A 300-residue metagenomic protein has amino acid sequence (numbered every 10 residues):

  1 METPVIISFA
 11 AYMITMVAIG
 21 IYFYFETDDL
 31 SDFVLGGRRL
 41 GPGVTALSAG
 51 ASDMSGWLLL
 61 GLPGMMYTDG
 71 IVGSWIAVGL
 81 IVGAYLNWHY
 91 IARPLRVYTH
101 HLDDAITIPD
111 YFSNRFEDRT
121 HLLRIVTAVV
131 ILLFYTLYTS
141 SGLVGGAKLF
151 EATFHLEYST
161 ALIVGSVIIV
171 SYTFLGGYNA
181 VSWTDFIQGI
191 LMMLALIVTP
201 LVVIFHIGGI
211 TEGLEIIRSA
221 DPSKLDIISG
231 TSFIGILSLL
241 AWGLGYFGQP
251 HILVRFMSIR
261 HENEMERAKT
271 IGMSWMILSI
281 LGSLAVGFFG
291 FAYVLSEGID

Functional and structural regions predicted by a protein language model:
M1-L60, T173-G176, G189, A195-L201 (+1 more regions): Membrane-interface "cap" regions at the ends of multi-pass membrane proteins
M1-S8, T68-G79, F150-T160, D221-L240: Interfacial loop-to-helix junctions that mark the boundaries of transmembrane helices in multi-pass membrane
F9, A49, A77-L80, L162-S166 (+2 more regions): Residue-level recognition of transmembrane alpha-helices in multi-pass small-molecule transporters/permeases
M13-M16, S52-D53, L80-A84, I131-L132 (+4 more regions): Residue-level recognition of pore/gate-forming positions within transmembrane alpha-helices of multi-pass
I19-E26, A92, T139-A147, E151-V164 (+5 more regions): Hydrophobic alpha-helical segments and their helix-loop junctions in multi-pass secondary transporters
L35-D104, I234-G245, I252-S258, E262-E297: Membrane-interface helix-loop-helix modules in multi-pass membrane proteins
W75-T173, A241-G245, S279, G287 (+1 more regions): Helix-loop-helix module between adjacent transmembrane segments
